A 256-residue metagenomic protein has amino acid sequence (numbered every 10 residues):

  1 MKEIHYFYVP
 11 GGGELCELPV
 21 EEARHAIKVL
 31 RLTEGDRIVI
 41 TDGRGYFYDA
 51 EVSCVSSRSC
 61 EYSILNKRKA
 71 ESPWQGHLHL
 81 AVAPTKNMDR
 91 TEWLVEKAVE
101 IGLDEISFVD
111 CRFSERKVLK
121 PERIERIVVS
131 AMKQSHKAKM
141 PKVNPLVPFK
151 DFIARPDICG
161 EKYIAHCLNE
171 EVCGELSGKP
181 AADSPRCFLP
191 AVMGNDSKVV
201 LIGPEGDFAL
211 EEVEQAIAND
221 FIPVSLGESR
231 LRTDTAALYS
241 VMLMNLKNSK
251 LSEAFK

Functional and structural regions predicted by a protein language model:
M1-A70: N-terminal positively charged helical leader segments and presequences
P10-G11, V20-E21, G43, P84 (+3 more regions): Fold-independent oxyanion-binding glycine-rich loops and adjacent beta-strand/coil segments at enzyme active sites
R37, D104-E105, I222: Residue-level detector of anion-binding/catalytic polar loops
E71-I164: RNA substrate-binding interface of SAM-dependent RNA methyltransferases
A83, K117, E205, S229 (+1 more regions): Glycine- and other small-residue-rich loops at beta-strand/loop junctions that grip anionic moieties
K162-E214, N219-S225: Active-site/ligand-binding-proximal alpha/beta "capping" segment
L210-K256: Structured adenosyl-cofactor binding patch, chiefly the S-adenosyl-L-methionine
